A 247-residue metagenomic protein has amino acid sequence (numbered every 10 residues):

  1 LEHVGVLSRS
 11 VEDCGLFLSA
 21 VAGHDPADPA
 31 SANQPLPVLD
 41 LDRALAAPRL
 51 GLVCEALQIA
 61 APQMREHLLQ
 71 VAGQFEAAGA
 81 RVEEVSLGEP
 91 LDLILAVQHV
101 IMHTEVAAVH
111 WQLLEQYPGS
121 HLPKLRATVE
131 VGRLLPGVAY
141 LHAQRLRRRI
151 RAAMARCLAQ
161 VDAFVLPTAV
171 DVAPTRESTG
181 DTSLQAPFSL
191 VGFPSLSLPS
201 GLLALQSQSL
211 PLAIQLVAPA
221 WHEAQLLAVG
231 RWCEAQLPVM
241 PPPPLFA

Functional and structural regions predicted by a protein language model:
L1-E66, V71, L237-A247: A short helix-breaking turn/cap at a secondary-structure junction
E2-R9, E130-L135, L216-V217: Short, well-ordered beta-strand elements within core beta-sheets of diverse protein domains
V4-L7, F17-A27, A56, V71-A78 (+6 more regions): Change "in soluble alpha/beta enzymes" to "in soluble alpha/beta proteins
P29-L36, P48-R49, V53-C54, A61 (+2 more regions): Flexible, acidic loop-helix segments that line cofactor/substrate-binding pockets
A44-V53, V100-A155, P199-A213: Short helix-loop capping/hinge segments that flank enzyme active sites or metal/cofactor-binding pockets
P62-S86, W111-Q116, Y140, R145-V161: Acyltransferase
D92, A96-M102, G180-T182, V217: Short low-complexity, flexible loop/linker segments enriched in glycine and/or proline with clustered acidic
L135-A247: Glycine-rich, small-residue loops and helix-cap segments that act as flexible hinges at active-site edges
